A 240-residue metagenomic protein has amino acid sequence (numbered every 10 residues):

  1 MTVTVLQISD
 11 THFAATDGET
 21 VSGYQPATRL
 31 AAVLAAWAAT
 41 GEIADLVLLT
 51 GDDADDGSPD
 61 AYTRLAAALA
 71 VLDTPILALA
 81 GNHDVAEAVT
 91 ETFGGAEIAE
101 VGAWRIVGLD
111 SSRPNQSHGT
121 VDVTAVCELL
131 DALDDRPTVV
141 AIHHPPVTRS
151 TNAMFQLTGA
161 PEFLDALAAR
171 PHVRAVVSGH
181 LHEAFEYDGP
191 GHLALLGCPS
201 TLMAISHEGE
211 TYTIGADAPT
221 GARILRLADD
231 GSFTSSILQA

Functional and structural regions predicted by a protein language model:
M1-R64, D134, R149: N-terminal active-site segment of His-dependent metallophosphoesterases
V3-A15, A103-R113, V139-H143, L193-P199 (+1 more regions): Active-site-proximal beta-strand elements of phosphoester/diester hydrolases
L6-R29, V85-F93, P114-V123, S206-G215: Acidic/histidine-rich helix-loop elements that form or flank divalent-metal/phosphate-binding sites at the catalytic
Q7-S9, L46-D52, I76-N82, D110 (+3 more regions): Active-site neighborhood of phospho(di)ester-bond hydrolases with catalytic His/Asp-centered motifs
F13-D17, A54-D60, N82-A88, P114-S117 (+3 more regions): Active-site environment of divalent metal-dependent phosphoester hydrolases
V101-T138, N152-A166, G215: Binuclear metal-dependent hydrolase catalytic cores centered on His/Asp/Glu-rich metal-binding motifs
M154-R223: Conserved beta-sheet core of the metallophosphoesterase superfamily
T220-A240: A short C-terminal boundary segment appended to hydrolase-like catalytic domains
